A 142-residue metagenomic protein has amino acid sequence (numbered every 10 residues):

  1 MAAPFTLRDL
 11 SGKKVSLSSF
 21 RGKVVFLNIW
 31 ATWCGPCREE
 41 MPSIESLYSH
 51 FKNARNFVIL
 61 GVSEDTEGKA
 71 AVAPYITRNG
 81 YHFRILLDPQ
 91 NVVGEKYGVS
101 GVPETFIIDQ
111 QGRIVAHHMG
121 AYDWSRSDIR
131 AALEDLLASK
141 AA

Functional and structural regions predicted by a protein language model:
M1-L17: N-terminal "domain-start" segment that seeds a small globular fold
A2-A3, V25, V102-E104: Short loop/turn microsegments at loop-to-beta-strand junctions
R21, I29-S46: Conserved redox-active cysteine motifs that mediate thiol-disulfide chemistry, especially di-cysteine Cys-X(1-2)-Cys
V24-V25, F57: Alpha/beta-hydrolase fold active-site loops
F26-N28, G61-S63, I107: Hydrophobic beta-strand core positions in alpha/beta domains
R38-N79, P89-K96, A131: Structural microenvironment flanking redox-active thiols in thiol-disulfide oxidoreductases
P74-H82, D88-D135: Thiol/disulfide oxidoreductase modules built on the thioredoxin-like
K140-A142: Non-globular targeting/processing and membrane-anchoring segments
